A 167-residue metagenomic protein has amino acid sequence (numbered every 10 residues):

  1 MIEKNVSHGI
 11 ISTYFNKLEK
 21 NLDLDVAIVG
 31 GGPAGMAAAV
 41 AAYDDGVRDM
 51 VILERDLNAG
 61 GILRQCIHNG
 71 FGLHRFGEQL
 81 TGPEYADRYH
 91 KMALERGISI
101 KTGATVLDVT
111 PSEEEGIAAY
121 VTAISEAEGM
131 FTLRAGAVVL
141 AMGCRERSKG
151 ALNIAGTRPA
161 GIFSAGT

Functional and structural regions predicted by a protein language model:
M1-V29, D87-T167: FAD-binding core/adjacent interface of flavoenzyme oxidoreductases
F15, L24-R88, M92, T167: Beta1-alpha1 glycine-rich phosphate/pyrophosphate-binding loop at the start of Rossmann-like nucleotide-binding domains
